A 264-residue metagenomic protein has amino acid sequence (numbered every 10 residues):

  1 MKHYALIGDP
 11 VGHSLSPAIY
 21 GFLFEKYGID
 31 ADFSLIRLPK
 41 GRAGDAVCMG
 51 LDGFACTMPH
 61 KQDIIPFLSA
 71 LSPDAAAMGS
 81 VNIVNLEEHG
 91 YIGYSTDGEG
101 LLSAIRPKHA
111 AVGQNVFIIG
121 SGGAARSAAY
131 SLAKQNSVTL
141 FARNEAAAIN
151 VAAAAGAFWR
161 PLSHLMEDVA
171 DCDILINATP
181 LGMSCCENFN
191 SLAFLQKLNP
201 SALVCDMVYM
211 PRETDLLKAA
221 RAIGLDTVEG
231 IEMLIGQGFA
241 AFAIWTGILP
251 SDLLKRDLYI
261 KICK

Functional and structural regions predicted by a protein language model:
M1-K108, E213, I223: Phosphate/diphosphate ligand-binding glycine-rich loop within oxidoreductases
G8, G93-G98, I105, H109 (+2 more regions): Glycine-rich adenosine-cofactor-binding loop
P10, N144-E145, M210: Residues in the short beta-alpha loop(s) of Rossmann-like NAD(P)-binding domains
C56-D63, G123-A124, P180-M183, M210: Short glycine-rich anion-binding loops that position phosphate/pyrophosphate groups of nucleotides and phosphorylated
A133-V138, A222-D226: Conserved S-adenosyl-L-methionine
Q135-A155: NAD(P)-binding Rossmann-fold cofactor-contacting core
A155-T227: Rossmann-like adenosine-cofactor binding region
A202-D252, D257-L258: Rossmann-fold NAD(P)-binding glycine/threonine-rich loop
